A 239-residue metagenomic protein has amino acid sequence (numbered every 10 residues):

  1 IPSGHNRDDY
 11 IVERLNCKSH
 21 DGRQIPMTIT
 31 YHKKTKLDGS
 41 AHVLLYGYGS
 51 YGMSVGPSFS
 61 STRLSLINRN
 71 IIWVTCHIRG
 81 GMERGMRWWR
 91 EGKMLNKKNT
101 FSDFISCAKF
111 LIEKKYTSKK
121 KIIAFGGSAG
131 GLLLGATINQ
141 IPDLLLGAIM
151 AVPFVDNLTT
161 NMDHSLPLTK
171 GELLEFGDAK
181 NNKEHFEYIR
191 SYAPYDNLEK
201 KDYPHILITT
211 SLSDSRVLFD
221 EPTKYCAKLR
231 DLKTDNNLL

Functional and structural regions predicted by a protein language model:
I1-G39, M53, P57-L64, N68-R69 (+1 more regions): Non-catalytic accessory segments flanking enzyme active sites
I11, R23, A41, S118-K120 (+1 more regions): Exposed loop/turn and edge beta-strand positions of beta-sandwich/beta-sheet ligand-binding modules
R14, W73-T75, A148: Conserved beta-strand scaffold positions in the cores of enzyme catalytic domains, especially in NTP/NDP-utilizing
I25-M27, V74, A124: Short beta-strand motif preference
T30, Y46-G47, F125, T209: Short hydrophobic segments within beta-strands
T35-G85, N96, L132, F219: Short substrate-entry loop that stabilizes the transition state in hydrolases
I78-L239: Active-site-proximal cap/loop segments of hydrolase catalytic domains
